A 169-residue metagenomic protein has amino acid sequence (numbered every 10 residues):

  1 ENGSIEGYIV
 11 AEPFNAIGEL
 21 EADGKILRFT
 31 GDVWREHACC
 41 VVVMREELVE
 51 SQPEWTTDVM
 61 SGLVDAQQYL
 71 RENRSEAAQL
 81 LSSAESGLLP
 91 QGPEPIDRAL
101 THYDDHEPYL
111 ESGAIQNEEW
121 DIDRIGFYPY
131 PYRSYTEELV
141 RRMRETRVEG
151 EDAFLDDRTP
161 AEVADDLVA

Functional and structural regions predicted by a protein language model:
E1-N2, A169: Short, charged N-terminal helix-start/capping segments
N2-G92: Pocket-lining segment of extracytoplasmic ligand-binding domains
E50-G150: Secondary-structure end/capping motifs
E151-R158: Short glycine-rich, low-complexity/disordered patches
T159-A169: C-terminal non-catalytic accessory extensions
